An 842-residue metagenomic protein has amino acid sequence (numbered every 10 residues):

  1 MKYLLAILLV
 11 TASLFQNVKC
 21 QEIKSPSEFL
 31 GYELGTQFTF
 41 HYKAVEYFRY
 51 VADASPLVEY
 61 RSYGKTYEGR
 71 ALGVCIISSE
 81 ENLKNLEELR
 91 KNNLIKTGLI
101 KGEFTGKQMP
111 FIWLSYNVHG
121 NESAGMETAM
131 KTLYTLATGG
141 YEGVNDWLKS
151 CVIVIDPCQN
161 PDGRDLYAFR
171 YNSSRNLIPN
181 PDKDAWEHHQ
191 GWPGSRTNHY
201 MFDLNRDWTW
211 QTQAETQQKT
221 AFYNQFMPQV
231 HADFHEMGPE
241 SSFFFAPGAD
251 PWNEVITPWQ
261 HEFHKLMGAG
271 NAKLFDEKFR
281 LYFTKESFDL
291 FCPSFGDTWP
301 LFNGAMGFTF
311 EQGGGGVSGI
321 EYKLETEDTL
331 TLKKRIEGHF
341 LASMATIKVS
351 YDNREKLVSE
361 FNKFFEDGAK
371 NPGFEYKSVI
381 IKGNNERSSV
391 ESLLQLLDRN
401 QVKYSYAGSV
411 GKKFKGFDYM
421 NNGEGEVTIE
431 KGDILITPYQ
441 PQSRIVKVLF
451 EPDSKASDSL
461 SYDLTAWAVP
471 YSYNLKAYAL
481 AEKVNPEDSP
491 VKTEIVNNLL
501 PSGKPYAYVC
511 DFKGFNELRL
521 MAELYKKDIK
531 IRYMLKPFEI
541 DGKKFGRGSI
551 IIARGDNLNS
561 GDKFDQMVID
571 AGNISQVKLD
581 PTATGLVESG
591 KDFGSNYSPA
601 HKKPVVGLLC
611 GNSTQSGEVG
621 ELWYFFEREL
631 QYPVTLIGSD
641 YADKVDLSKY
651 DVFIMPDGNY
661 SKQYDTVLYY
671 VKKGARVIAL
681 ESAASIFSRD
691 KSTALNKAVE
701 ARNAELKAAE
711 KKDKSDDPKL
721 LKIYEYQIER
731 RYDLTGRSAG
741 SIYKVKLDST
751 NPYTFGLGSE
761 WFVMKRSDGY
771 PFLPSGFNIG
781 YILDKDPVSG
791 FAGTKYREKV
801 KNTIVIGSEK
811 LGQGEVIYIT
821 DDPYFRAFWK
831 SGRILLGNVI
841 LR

Functional and structural regions predicted by a protein language model:
M1-K24: Bacterial Sec-dependent N-terminal signal peptides
Q21-S123, E127-C151, R206, T212-A214 (+6 more regions): Intrinsic-disorder/low-complexity accessory segments
E88-G106, D182-M201: Surface-exposed acidic, glycine/proline-enriched linker/cap segments that occur as 15-30-residue helix-coil
L148-Y167: Short, conserved secondary-structure transition motifs
C158-P161, Y171, F234-S241, A683-A684: Short, solvent-exposed turn/loop segments enriched in Gly/Ser/Thr/Pro and often Arg
D165-D182: Aromatic- and acidic-residue-enriched segments that line the glycan-binding/catalytic groove of carbohydrate-active
A168-S173, D289-F295: Active-site-adjacent substrate-recognition loops and nearby beta-strands within hydrolase catalytic domains
A185-W210, H231-P247, T309-E311: Core alpha/beta catalytic barrel or barrel-like domain that forms the active/cofactor pocket in diverse metabolic
